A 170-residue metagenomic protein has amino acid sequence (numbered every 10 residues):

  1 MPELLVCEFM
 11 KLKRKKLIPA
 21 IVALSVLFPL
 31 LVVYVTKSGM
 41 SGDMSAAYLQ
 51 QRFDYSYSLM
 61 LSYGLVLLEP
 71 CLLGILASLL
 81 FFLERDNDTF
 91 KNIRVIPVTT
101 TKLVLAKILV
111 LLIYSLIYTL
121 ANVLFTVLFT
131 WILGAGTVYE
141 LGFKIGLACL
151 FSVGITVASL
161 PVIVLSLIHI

Functional and structural regions predicted by a protein language model:
M1-V26: Aromatic- and glycine-rich beta-strand/loop motifs that create alpha-glucan
L5-L12, L103-V104, I145-C149: Hydrophobic alpha-helical elements at and bordering transmembrane segments of multi-pass membrane proteins
E8, A77, D88-T89, V162: Hydrophobic alpha-helical segments typical of transmembrane helices and their membrane-interface/capping positions
K16-I18, T99-L105, L141: Membrane-helix interface segments
S25-I75, L105-V164: Secretory targeting signals
L80-L112: Helix-loop-helix units of permease transmembrane domains in multi-pass membrane transporters, especially ABC
I168-I170: Conserved small/polar residues in nucleotide/adenosyl-binding loops
